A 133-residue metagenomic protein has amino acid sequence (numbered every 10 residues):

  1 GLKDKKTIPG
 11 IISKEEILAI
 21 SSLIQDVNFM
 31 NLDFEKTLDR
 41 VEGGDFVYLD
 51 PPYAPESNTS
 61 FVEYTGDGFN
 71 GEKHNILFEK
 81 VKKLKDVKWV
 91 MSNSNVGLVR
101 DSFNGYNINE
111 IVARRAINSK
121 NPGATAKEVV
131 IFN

Functional and structural regions predicted by a protein language model:
G1-Y48, P52-V62, I76, K83: SAM-dependent nucleic-acid methyltransferase catalytic core
V62-G68: Short glycine-enriched, charge-decorated loop/helix-capping segments at active-site entrances that position
N70-N133: Long, positively charged, glycine-interspersed low-complexity recognition regions
